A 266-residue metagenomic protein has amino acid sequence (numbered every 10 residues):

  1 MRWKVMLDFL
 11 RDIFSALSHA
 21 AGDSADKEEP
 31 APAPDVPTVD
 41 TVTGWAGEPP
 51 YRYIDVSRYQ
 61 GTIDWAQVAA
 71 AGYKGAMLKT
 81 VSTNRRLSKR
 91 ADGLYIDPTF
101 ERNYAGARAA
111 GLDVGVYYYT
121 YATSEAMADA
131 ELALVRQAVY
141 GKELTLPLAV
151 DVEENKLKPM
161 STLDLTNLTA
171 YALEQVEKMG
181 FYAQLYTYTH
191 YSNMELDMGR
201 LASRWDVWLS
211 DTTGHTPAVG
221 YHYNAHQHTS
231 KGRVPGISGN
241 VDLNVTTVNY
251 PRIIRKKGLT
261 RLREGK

Functional and structural regions predicted by a protein language model:
M1-V5: Short, Lys/Arg-enriched N-terminal segments with co-localized hydrophobic residues within the first ~10-30 amino acids
F9-G61, A66, L201-K266: Functionally critical loop-and-helix segments that line ligand-binding/catalytic clefts of soluble enzyme domains
W45-Y171, E177-Y182: Substrate-binding cleft of extracellular glycoside hydrolase catalytic domains
T83, N155, H190-Y191, G214 (+1 more regions): Short, solvent-exposed loop/turn segments at secondary-structure junctions
N84-R85, T123, S192-M194, T216 (+1 more regions): Flexible, glycine-rich phosphate/dinucleotide-binding loops and adjacent beta-alpha linkers at cofactor/substrate
Y118, T187, D211: Short beta-strand/turn micro-motifs composed of small residues that flank or help shape donor/cofactor-binding pockets
L134-V150, E195-H222: Structural recognition of alpha->loop->beta junctions
M179-M194: Aromatic-lined carbohydrate-recognition surfaces of secreted/lumenal glycan-active proteins
